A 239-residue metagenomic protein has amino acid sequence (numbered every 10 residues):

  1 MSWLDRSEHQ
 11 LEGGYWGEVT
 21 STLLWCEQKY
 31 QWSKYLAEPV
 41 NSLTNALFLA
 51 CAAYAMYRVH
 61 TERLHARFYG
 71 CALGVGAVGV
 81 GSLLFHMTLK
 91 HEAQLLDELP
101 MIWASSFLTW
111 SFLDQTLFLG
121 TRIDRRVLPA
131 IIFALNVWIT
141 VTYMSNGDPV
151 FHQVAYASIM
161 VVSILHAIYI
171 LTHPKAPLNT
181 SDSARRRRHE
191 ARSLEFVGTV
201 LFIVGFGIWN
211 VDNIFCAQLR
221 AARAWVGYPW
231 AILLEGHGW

Functional and structural regions predicted by a protein language model:
S2-Q31, Y35-W239: Multi-pass alpha-helical transmembrane bundles in non-GPCR membrane proteins that perform intramembrane catalysis
